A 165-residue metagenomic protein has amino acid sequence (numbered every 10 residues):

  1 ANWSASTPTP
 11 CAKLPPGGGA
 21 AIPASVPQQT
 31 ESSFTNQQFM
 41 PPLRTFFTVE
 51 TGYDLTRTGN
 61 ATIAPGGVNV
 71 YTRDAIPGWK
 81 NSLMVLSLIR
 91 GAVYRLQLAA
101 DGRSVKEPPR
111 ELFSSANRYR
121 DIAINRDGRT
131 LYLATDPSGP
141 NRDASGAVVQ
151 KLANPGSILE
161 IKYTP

Functional and structural regions predicted by a protein language model:
A1-P109, A134-A144, V148-P165: Beta-propeller domain segments
Y71, N125-D127: Structural WD40 beta-propeller signal
S82, R118-D121, T130-L133: C-terminal target-recognition/interaction regions appended to catalytic cores
L88, D127-G128: Short strand-connecting beta-turns/loops that link adjacent beta-strands
V105-N125: Conserved blade-ending motifs and adjacent loop-strand segments that build the rim/top face of beta-propeller domains
